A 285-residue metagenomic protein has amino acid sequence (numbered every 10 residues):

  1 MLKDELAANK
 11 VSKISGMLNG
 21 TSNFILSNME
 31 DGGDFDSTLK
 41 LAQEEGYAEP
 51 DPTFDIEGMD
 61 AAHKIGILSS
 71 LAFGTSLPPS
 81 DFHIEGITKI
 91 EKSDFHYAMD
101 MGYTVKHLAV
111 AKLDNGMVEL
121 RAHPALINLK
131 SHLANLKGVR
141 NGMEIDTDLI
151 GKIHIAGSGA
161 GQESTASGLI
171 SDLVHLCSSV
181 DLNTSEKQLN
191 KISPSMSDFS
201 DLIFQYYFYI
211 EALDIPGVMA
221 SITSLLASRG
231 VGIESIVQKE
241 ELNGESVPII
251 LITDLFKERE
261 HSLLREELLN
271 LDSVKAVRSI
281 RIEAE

Functional and structural regions predicted by a protein language model:
M1-S12: Conserved phosphate-handling catalytic cores of large alpha/beta enzymes
K3, S22-S27, D36-Q43, A62-S70 (+4 more regions): Predominant activation on well-ordered alpha-helical scaffold segments within soluble catalytic domains
D4, S15, N28-M29, D51-M59 (+6 more regions): Hydrophobic alpha-helical scaffolding
N9, G33-S37, I56-K64, E85 (+9 more regions): Conserved active-site and cofactor/substrate-binding residues in soluble primary-metabolism enzymes
S12-N19, S80-I84, L136, F256-S273: Short, basic, helix/turn surface patches
K13-S15, T21-L26, L41, G46-P50 (+3 more regions): Catalytic, metal-anchored helix/loop core of enzyme active sites in primary metabolism
N28-M29, T38-N135, R140-G142: Substrate-binding/catalytic subdomain of NAD(P)-dependent oxidoreductase enzymes
L173-E285: A conserved regulatory-domain signal marking ACT and ACT-like small-molecule sensing domains and adjacent regulatory
